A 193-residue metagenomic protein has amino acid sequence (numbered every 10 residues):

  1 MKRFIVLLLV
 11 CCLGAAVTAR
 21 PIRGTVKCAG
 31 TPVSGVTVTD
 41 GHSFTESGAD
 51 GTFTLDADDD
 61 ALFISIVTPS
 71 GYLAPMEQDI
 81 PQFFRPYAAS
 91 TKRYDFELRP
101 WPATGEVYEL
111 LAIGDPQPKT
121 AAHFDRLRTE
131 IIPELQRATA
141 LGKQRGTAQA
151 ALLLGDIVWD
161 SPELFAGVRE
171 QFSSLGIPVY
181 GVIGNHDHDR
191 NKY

Functional and structural regions predicted by a protein language model:
F4-L13: Sec-dependent N-terminal signal peptides
L13-P21: Beta-strand-rich domain onsets/edges
R20-R23, K27-H42, D59: Short, ordered, surface-exposed loop/turn motifs in non-cytosolic proteins
P21, L73, D79-F165: N-terminal active-site segment of His-dependent metallophosphoesterases
T39-D56: Short, acidic Ser/Thr/Gly-rich low-complexity loop/linker segments typical of extracellular and cell-surface proteins
D59-M76: A short, solvent-exposed beta-strand micro-motif common in secreted/extracellular proteins
S70-P75, F83-P86, E163-Y193: Extended active-site neighborhood of metal-dependent phosphoesterases/phosphodiesterases
